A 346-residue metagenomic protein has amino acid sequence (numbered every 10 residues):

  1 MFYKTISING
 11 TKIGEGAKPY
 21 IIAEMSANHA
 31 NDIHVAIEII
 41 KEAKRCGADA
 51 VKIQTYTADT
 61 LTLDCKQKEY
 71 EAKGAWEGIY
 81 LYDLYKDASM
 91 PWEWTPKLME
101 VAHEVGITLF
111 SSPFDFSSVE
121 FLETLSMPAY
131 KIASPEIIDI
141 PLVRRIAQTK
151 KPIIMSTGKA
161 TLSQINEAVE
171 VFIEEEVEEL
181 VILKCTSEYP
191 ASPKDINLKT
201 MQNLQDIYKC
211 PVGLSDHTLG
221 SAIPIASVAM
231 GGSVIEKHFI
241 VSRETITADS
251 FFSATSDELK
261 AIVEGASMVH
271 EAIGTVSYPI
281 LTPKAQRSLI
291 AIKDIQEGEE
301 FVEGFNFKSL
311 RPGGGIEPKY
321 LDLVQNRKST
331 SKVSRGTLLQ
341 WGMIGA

Functional and structural regions predicted by a protein language model:
M1-A346: Catalytic cores and adjacent flexible loops of soluble metabolic enzymes that perform enolate/carbanion chemistry on
